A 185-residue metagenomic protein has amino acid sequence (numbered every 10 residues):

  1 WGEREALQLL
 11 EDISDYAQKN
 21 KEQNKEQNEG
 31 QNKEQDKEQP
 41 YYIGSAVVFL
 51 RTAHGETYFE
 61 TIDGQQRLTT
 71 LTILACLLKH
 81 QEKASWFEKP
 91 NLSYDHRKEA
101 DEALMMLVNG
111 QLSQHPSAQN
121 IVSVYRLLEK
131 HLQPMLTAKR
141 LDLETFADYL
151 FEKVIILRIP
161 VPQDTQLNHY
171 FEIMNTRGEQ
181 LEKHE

Functional and structural regions predicted by a protein language model:
W1-N24, Q35-E185: Glycine- and hydrophobic-rich flexible loops that cap the catalytic core of alpha/beta enzyme folds
Q27: Cationic, low-complexity basic patches in intrinsically disordered or flexible, solvent-exposed regions
